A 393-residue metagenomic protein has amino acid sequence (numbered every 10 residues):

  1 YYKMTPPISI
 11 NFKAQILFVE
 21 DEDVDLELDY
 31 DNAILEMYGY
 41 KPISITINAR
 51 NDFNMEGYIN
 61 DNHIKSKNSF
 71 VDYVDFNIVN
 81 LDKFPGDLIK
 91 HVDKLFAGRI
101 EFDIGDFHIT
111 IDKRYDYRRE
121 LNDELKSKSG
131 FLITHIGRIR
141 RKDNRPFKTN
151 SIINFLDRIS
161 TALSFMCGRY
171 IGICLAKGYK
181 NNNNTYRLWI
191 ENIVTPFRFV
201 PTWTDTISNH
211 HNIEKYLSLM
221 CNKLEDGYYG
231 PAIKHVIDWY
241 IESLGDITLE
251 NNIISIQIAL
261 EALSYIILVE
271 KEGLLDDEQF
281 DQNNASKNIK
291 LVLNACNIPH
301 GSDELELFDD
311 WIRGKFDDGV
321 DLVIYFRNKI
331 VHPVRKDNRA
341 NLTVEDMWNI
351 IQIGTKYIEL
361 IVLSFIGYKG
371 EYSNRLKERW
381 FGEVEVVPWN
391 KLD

Functional and structural regions predicted by a protein language model:
Y1-L163: Long, contiguous, compositionally biased segments that the model treats as domain-scale units
Y1-Y2, G168, G172, G367: Glycine-centered small-residue hotspots that permit tight backbone geometry or close packing
A14, I78-V92, N182-V194, F280-N297: Short, charge-rich amphipathic segments
L28, Y38, V71, N184-R187 (+3 more regions): Intrinsically disordered, low-complexity segments enriched in small/polar residues
Y40-S44, A49-N54, W189-R198, G370 (+1 more regions): Short N-terminal signal/transit or membrane-insertion segments and the immediately adjacent low-complexity/disordered
N68-S69, Y73, R169-Y186, I247-I266: Short, charged N-terminal helix-start/capping segments
P146-N222: Internal, Lys/Arg-enriched amphipathic helical interaction segments that engage polyanionic partners
T195-D393: Amphipathic, oligomerization/interface secondary-structure segments
